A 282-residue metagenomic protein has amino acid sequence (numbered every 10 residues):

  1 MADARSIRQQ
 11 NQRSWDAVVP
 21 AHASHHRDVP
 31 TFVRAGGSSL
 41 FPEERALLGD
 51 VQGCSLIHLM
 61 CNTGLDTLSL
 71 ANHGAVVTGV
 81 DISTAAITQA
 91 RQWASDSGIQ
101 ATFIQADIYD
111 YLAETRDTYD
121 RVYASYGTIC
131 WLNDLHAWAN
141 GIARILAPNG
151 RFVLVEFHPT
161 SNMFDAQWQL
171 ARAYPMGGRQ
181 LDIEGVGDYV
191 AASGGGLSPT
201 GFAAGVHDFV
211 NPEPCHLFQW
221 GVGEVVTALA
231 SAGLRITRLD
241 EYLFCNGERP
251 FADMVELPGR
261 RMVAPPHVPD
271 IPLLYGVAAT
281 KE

Functional and structural regions predicted by a protein language model:
M1-V29: N-terminal, positively charged/glycine-rich alpha-helical extensions of SAM-dependent methyltransferases
R27-C54: Conserved alpha-helix/loop element of class I SAM-dependent methyltransferases that forms part of the SAM/SAH-binding
C54-Y111: Class I SAM-dependent methyltransferase SAM/SAH-binding core
A113-V122: A short acidic, Gly/Pro-enriched loop at the edge of an enzyme's catalytic core that lines a small-molecule cofactor
H136-R151: A short glycine-rich, Lys/Arg-flanked "PGG" loop and its adjoining helix->strand segment in the class I
R151-A203: Conserved class I S-adenosyl-L-methionine
H216-L239: Short alpha-helix
A232-L234, E256-P258, M262-E282: Core SAM-dependent methyltransferase catalytic element
